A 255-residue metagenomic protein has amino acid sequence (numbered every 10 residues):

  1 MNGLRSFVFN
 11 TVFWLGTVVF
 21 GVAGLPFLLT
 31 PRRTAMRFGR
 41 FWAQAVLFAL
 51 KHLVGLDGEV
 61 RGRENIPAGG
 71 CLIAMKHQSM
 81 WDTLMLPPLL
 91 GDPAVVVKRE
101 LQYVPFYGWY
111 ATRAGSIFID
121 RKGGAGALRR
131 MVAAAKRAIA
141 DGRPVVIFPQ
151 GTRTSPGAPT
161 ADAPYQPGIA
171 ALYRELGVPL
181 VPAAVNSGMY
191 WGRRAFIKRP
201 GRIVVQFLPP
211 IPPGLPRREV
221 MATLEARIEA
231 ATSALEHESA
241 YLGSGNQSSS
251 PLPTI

Functional and structural regions predicted by a protein language model:
M1-E59, L252-I255: N-terminal membrane-anchoring alpha-helices
T17, G21-G39, K51-L53, A68-G124: Catalytic core of membrane glycerolipid acyltransferases/transacylases, capturing the structured, soluble-facing
V60, I117-D120, P213: Short acidic-hydrophobic, aromatic-tinged amphipathic segments that line or gate anion-handling sites
V60, I73, V95, V205-F207: Generic preference for hydrophobic
G62-I66: Glycine-rich helix-loop-beta junction characteristic of Rossmann-like nucleotide cofactor-binding loops
L128-I255: Non-catalytic C-terminal accessory region of glycerolipid acyltransferases and related lyso-lipid remodeling enzymes
